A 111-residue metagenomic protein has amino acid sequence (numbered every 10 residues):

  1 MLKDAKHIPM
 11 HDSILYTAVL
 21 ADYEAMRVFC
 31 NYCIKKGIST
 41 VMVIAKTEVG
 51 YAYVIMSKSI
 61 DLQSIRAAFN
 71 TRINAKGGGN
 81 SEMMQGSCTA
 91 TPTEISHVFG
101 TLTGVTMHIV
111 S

Functional and structural regions predicted by a protein language model:
M1-H11: Hard-cation-handling environments
I14-S111: Glycine-rich, acidic loop segments that terminate in or are immediately followed by a histidine
